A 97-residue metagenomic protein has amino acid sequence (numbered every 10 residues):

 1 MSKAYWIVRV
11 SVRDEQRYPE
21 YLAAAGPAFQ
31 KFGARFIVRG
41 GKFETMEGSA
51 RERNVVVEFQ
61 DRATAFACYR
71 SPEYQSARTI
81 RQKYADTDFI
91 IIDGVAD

Functional and structural regions predicted by a protein language model:
M1-R53, Q60-R70, D93-D97: Short S/T/G/P-rich N-terminal loop/turn motif that feeds into the first structured element of a domain
A65-I90: C-terminal structural segments of small proteins and small subunits
